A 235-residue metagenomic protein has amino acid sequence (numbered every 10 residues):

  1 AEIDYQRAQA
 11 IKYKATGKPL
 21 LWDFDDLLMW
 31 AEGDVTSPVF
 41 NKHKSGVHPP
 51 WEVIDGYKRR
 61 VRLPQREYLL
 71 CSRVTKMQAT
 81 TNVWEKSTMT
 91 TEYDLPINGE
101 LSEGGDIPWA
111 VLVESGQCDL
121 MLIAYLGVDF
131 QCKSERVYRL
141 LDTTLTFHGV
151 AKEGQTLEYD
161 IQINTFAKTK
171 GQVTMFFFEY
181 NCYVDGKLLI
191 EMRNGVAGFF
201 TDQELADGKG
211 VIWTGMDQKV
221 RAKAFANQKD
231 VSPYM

Functional and structural regions predicted by a protein language model:
A1-M235: Acyl-thioester-processing domains in fatty-acid/polyketide/NRPS systems
